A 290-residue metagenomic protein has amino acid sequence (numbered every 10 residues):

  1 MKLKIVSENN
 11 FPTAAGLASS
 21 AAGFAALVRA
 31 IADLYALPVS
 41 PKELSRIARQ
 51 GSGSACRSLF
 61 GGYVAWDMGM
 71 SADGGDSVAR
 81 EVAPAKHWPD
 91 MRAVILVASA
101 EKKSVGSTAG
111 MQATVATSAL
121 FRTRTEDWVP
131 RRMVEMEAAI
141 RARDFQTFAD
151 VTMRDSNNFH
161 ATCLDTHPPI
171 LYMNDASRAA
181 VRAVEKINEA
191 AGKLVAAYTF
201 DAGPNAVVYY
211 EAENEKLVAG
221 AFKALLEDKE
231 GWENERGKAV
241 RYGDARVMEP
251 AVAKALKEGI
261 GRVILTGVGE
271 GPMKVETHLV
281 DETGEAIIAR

Functional and structural regions predicted by a protein language model:
M1-D90: Gly/Ser-rich oxyanion-binding loop with an adjacent helix/lid that shapes the negatively charged ligand pocket
P84-R290: C-terminal nucleotide
